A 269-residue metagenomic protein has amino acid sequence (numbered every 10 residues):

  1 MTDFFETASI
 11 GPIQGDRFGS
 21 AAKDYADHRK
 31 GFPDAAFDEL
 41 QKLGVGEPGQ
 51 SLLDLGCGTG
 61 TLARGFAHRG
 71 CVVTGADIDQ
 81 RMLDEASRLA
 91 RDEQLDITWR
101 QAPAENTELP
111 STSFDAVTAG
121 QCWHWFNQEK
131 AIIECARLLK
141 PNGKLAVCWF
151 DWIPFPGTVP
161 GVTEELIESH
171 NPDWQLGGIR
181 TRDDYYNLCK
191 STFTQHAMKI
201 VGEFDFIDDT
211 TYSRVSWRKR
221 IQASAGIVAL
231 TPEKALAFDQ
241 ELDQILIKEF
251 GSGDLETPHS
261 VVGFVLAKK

Functional and structural regions predicted by a protein language model:
T2-E47: Conserved class I S-adenosyl-L-methionine
G49-Q50, T112: Nucleotide donor/acceptor-binding cores
S51-L53, T59-N106: Class I SAM-dependent methyltransferase SAM/SAH-binding core
E105-A116: A short acidic, Gly/Pro-enriched loop at the edge of an enzyme's catalytic core that lines a small-molecule cofactor
Q121: Short catalytic micro-motifs in class I SAM-dependent methyltransferases
F126-E134: A short, conserved alpha-helix within the catalytic core of class I
A136, K140-D208: Conserved catalytic/acceptor-binding region of the Class I
D184-K269: Conserved Class I S-adenosyl-L-methionine
